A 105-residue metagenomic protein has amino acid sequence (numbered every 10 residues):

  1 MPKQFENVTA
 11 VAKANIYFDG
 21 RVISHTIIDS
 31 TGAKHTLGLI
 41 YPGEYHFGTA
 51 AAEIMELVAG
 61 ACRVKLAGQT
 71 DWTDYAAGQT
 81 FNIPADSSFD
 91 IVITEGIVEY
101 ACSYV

Functional and structural regions predicted by a protein language model:
M1-A33: A short, N-terminal "cap"/entry segment at the start of jelly-roll beta-barrel domains of the cupin/DSBH fold
I28-A50, T80-A85: Conserved short histidine dyad/triad with adjacent acidic residue
H46, L66-D71, V92: A structural signal for the main folded, soluble domain(s) of proteins
F47, V64, Y100-C102: Short hydrophobic/aromatic-rich beta-strand segments that constitute the beta-sheet cores of beta-sandwich/beta-barrel
T49-V64: Short, conserved beta-strand element in jelly-roll/cupin
Q69-D86: Short acidic-glycine-tyrosine-enriched beta hairpin
P84-V105: Ligand-binding loop in jelly-roll beta-barrel domains
